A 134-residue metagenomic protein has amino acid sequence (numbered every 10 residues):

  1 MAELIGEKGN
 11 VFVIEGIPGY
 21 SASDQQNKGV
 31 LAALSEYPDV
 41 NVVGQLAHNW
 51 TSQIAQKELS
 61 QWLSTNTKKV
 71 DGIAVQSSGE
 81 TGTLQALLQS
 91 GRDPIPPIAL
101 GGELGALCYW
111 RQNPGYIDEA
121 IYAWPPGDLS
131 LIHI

Functional and structural regions predicted by a protein language model:
M1-A2, V13-I17, Q45, Q112-D128: Short beta-strand elements at the ligand-binding edges of bilobed clamshell
M1-Q45: An alpha-beta-alpha
E7-N10, Y37-N41, K68-D71, R92-P96 (+1 more regions): Loop/turn elements at helix/coil->beta-strand transitions in domains of secreted/extracellular proteins
S21-D24, N49-Q53, S77-S78, W124-D128: Soluble non-cytosolic domains of exported or imported proteins
V30, G44, H48-W110: Hydrophobic alpha-helical
I132-I134: Conserved small/polar residues in nucleotide/adenosyl-binding loops
